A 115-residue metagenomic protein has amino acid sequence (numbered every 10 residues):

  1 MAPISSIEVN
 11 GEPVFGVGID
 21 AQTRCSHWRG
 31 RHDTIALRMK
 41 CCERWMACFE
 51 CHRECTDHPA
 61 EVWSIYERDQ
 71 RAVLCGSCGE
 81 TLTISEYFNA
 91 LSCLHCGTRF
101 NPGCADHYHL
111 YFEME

Functional and structural regions predicted by a protein language model:
M1-W28, W63-I65, C104-E115: Short, intrinsically disordered terminal segments enriched in charged and Pro/Gly residues
E12-I19, R31-H32, R38-C42, V62-R71 (+1 more regions): Short, flexible, mixed-charge glycine/proline-rich loop motifs that serve as phosphate/nucleic-acid-contacting
Q22-R31, A72-G76: Short, flexible domain-boundary/linker segments around small modular repeats
C25, M39, C75-C78, C93-C96: Short cysteine-rich clusters marking metal-coordination/redox-active sites
C25, R29-H58: Acidic (E/D-rich), amphipathic helical modules within compact regulatory domains
T34, D57, I84-S85, P102-G103: Short, non-ligating residues that shape and space the ligands of small metal-coordination modules and catalytic
R44-E50, N89-R99: Cysteine-rich micro-motifs
F49-L74: Acidic, aromatic-enriched beta-alpha/helix-loop junctions
